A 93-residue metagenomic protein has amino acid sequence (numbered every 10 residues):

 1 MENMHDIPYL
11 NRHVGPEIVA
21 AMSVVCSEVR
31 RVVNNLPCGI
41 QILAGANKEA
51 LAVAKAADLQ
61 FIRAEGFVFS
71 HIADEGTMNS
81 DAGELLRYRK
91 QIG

Functional and structural regions predicted by a protein language model:
M1, C38-I42, I62-A64: Hydrophobic faces of well-ordered beta-strands that scaffold small-molecule active sites in alpha/beta enzyme cores
M1, I7, V29-V33, K48-A50 (+2 more regions): N-terminal capping/small domains of soluble enzymes
M1-A21, G66-G76: Glycine-rich, proline-tolerant flexible connector loops at the mouths of alpha/beta enzymes
Y9-I40, S80-G93: Alpha-helix-loop-beta-strand connector modules within alpha/beta enzyme cores
A46-G93: Conserved anion-binding
